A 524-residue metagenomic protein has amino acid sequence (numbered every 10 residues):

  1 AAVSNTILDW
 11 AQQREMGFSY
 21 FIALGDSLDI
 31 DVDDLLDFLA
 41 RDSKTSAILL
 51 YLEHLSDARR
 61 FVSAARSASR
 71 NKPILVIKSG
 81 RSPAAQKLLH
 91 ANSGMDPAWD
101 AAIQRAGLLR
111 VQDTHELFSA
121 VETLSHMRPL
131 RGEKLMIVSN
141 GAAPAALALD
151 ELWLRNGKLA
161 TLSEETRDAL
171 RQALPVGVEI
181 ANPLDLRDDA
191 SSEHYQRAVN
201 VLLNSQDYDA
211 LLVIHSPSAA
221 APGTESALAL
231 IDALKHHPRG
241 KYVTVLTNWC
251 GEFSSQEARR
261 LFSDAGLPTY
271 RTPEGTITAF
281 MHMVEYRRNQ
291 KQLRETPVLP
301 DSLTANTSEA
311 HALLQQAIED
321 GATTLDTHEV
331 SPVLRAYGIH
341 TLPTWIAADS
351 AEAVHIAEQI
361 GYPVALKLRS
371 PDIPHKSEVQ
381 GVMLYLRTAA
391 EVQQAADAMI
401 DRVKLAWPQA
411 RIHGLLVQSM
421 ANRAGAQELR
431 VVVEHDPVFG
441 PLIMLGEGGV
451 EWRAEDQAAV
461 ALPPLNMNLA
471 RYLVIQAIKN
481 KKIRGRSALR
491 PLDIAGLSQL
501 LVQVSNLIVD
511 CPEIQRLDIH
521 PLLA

Functional and structural regions predicted by a protein language model:
A1-A524: Catalytic-core regions of core metabolic enzymes, especially those transforming organic acids/acyl-group intermediates
